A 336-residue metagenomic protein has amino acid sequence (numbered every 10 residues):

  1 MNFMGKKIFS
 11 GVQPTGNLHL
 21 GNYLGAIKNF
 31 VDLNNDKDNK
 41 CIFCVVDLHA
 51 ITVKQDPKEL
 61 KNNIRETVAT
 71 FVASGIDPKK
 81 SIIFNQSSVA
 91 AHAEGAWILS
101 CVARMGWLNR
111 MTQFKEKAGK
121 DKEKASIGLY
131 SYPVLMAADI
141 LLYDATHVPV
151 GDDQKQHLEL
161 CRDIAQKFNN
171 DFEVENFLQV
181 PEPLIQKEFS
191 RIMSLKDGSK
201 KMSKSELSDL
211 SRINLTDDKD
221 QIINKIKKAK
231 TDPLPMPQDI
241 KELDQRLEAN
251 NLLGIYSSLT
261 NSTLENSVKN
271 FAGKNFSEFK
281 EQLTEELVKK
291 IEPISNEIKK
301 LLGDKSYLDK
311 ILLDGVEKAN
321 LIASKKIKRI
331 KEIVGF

Functional and structural regions predicted by a protein language model:
F3-F9, P14-A138, E286, S295 (+1 more regions): N-terminal Rossmann-like or analogous alpha/beta NTP/dinucleotide-binding catalytic cores that position adenine
Q13, H49-A50, Y143-V148, T231: A broad detector of the eukaryotic-type serine/threonine protein kinase catalytic domain
T15, A145, S208-L210: Short, solvent-exposed beta-strand edge segments and adjacent coil->beta transition regions
L18-L24, I42, V46, D56-L60 (+6 more regions): Structured ligand/cofactor/substrate-binding pocket environments in proteins
V31-N39, G151-E159, Q166, S211-D217: Compositionally biased, low-complexity linear motifs
N34, V68, G75, A103-G106 (+4 more regions): A generic secondary-structure signal for well-formed alpha-helical elements
D38, M105-N109, L142-P149, S257-S267: Short helix-capping/linker segments at secondary-structure and domain boundaries
R162-F336: Conserved nucleotide- and phosphate/pyrophosphate-binding catalytic cores in adenylate/nucleotidyl-handling enzymes
